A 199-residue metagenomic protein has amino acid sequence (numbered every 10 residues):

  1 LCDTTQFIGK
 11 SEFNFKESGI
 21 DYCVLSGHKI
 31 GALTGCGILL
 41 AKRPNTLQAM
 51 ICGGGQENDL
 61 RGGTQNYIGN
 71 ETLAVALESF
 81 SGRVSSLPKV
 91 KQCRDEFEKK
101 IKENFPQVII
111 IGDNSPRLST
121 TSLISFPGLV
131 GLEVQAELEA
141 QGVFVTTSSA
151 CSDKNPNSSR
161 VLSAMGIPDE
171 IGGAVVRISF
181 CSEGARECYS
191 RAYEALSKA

Functional and structural regions predicted by a protein language model:
L1-A199: Pyridoxal 5′-phosphate
